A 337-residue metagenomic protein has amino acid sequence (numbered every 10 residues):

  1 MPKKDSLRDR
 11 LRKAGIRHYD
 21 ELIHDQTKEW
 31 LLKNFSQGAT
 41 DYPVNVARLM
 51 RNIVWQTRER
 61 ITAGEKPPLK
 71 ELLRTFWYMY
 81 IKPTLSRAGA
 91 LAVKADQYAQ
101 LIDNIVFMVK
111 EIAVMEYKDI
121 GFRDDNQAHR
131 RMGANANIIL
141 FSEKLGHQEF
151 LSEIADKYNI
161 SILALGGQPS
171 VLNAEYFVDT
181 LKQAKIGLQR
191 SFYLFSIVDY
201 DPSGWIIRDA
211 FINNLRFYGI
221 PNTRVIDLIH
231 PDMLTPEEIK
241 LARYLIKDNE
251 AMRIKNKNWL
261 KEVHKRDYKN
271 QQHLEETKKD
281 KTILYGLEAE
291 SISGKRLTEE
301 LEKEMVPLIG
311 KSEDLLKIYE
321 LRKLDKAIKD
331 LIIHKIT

Functional and structural regions predicted by a protein language model:
M1-F192, W205-T337: Nucleic-acid enzyme cleavage-core boundary/entry regions
D201: Catalytic metal-binding/acid-base residues of hydrolase active sites
